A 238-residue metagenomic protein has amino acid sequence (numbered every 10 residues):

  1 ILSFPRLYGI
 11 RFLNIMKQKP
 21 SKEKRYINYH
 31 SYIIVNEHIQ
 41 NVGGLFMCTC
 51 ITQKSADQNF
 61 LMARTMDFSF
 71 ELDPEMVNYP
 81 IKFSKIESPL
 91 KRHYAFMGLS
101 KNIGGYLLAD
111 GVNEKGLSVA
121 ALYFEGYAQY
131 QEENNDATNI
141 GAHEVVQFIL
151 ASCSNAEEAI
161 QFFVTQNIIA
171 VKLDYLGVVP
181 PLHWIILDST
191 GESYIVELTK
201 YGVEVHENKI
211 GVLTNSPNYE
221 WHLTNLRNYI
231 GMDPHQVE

Functional and structural regions predicted by a protein language model:
L2-Y8: Extreme N-terminal basic, low-complexity initiation segments that serve as generic localization/processing leaders
Y26-F46: Short, Lys/Arg-enriched N-terminal segments with co-localized hydrophobic residues within the first ~10-30 amino acids
F46-T138, A170: A contiguous strand-loop segment
F83, E132-I168: Compact, glycine/acidic-enriched structural inserts
C153-E238: Accessory structured domains or lobes within enzymes
